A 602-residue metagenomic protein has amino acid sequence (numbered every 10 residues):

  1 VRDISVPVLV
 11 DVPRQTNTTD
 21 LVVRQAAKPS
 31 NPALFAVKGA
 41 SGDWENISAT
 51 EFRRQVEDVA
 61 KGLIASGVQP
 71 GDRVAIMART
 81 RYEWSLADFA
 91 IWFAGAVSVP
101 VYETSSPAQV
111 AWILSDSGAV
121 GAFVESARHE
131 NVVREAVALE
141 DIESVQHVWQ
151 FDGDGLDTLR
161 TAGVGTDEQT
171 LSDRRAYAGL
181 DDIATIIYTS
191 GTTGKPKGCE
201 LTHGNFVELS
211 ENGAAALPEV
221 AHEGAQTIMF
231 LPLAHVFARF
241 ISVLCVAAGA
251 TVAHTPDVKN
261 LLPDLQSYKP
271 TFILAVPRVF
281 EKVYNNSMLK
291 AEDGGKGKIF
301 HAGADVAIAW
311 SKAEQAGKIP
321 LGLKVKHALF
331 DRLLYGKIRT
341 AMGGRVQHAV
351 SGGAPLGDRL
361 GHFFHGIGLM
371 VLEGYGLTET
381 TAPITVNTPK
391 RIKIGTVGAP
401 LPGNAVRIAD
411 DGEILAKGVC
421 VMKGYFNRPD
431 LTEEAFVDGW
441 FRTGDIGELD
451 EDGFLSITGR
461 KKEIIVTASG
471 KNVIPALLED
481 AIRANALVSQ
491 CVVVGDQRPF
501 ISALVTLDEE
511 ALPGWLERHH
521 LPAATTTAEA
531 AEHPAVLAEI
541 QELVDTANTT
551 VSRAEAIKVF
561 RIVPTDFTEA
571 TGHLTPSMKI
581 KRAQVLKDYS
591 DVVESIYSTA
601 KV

Functional and structural regions predicted by a protein language model:
L21-I47, R561-T568: AMP-dependent adenylate-forming
V23, A65-S66, F93-T161, E539: Structural core segment of the AMP-binding/adenylate-forming
N31-A33, Q150, V164-Y188, K195 (+1 more regions): Conserved pre-ATP/AMP-binding loop-to-beta segment of ANL
L34-F89, S106-A111, G163, H203-G204: Conserved AMP-binding/adenylate-forming core of the ANL superfamily
S41, R128-L180, S287-K337: ANL superfamily adenylate-forming
N46-T50, A184-S210: Conserved AMP-binding A3 loop
V207-Q226, L233-R332, R345, M370: Conserved AMP-binding/adenylation subdomain of ANL enzymes
P400-T467, A484: Conserved ATP-binding/catalytic segment of the ANL
